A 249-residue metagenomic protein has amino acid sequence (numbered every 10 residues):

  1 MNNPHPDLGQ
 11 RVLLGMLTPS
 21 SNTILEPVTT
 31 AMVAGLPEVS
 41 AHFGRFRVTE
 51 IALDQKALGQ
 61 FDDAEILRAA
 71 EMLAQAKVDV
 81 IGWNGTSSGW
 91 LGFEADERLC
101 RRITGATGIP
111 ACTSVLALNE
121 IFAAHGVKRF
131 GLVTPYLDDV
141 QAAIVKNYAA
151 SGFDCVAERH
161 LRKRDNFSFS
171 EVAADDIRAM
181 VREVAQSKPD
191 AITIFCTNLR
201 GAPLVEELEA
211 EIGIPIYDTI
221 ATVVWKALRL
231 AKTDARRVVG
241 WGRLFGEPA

Functional and structural regions predicted by a protein language model:
M1-R68, Y136-A173: N-terminal glycine-rich anion-binding loop in soluble enzyme alpha/beta folds
G15, D79-N84, G131-T134, P189-C196: Periplasmic-binding protein-like
D62-A76, D176-P189: Short, well-structured alpha-helical segments in soluble
A70-C112: Glycine/small-residue-rich loop that forms an oxyanion/phosphate-binding "nest" at active or ligand-binding sites
L99, T104-R164, F245, A249: Conserved beta-alpha
K163-N166, I216-R236: Short, flexible loop segments at boundaries between secondary-structure elements
R178-E211, V223-V224: Hydrophobic alpha-helical
R229, A235-A249: C-terminal accessory extensions appended to soluble enzyme cores
